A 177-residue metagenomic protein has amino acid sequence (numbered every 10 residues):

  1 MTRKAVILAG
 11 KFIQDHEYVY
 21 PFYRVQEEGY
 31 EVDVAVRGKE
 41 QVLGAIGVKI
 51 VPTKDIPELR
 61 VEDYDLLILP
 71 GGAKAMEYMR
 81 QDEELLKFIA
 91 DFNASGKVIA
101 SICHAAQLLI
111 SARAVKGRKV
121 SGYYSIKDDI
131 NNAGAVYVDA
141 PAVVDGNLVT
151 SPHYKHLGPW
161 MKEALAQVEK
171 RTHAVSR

Functional and structural regions predicted by a protein language model:
M1-I99, Q107-K116, K127-D139, V143-R177: Extended, subdomain-level signal for the structured scaffold at the beginning of enzyme domains
C103: Catalytic nucleophile serine of serine hydrolases, specifically the conserved "nucleophile elbow" pentapeptide
V120: Anionic-ligand binding patches
